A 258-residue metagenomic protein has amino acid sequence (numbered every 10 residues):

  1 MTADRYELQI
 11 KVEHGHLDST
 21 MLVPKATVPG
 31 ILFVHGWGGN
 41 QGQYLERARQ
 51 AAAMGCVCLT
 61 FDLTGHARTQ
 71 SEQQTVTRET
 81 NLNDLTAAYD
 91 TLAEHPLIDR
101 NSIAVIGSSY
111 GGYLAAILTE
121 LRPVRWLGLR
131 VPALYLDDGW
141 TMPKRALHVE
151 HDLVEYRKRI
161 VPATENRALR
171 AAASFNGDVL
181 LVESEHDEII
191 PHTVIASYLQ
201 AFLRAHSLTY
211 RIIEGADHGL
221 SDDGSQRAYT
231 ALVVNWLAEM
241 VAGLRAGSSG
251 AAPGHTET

Functional and structural regions predicted by a protein language model:
M1-A26: N-terminal cap/lid segment of alpha/beta-hydrolase-fold proteins
W37-R49, L63, T193-V194: The serine-hydrolase catalytic nucleophile loop
Q43, V76-P96: Alpha/beta-hydrolase active-site loop
A48-S71: Conserved alpha/beta-hydrolase
I117-K158: Hydrolase active-site cap/lid region
F175-N176, L181-E183, D187: Short beta-strand/loop motif that positions the catalytic acidic residue of the alpha/beta-hydrolase fold
G177, P191-A201: Short alpha-helix in the alpha/beta-hydrolase fold that links the catalytic acid
H186-I190, G219: Acidic catalytic loop of the alpha/beta-hydrolase fold
